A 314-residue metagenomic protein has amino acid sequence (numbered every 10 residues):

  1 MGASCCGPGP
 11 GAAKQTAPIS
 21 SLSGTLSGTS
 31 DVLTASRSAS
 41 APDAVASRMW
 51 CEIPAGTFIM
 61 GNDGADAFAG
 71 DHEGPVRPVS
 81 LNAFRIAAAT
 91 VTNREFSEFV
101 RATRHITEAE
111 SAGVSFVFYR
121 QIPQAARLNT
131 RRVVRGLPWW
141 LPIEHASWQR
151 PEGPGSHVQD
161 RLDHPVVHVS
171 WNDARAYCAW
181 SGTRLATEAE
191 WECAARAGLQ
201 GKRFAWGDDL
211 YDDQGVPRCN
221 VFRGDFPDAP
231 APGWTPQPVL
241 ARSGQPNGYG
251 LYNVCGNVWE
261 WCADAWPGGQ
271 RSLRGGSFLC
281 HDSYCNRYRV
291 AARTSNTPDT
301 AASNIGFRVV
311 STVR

Functional and structural regions predicted by a protein language model:
G2-D43: N-terminal pre-domain segments of enzymes
L22, R37, I53, I59 (+5 more regions): Functional-site microenvironments in short loops/helix caps that host divalent-cation chemistry
P42-S47, C51-E52: GGW-centered surface loops in extracellular recognition modules
F58, D63-N82, P154-G155: Short, conserved catalytic-motif segment at the N-terminal edge
T92: Acidic-aromatic/histidine active-site loop/patch
S303-R314: Short, structured beta-strand segments at or near domain termini in extracellular proteins/domains
